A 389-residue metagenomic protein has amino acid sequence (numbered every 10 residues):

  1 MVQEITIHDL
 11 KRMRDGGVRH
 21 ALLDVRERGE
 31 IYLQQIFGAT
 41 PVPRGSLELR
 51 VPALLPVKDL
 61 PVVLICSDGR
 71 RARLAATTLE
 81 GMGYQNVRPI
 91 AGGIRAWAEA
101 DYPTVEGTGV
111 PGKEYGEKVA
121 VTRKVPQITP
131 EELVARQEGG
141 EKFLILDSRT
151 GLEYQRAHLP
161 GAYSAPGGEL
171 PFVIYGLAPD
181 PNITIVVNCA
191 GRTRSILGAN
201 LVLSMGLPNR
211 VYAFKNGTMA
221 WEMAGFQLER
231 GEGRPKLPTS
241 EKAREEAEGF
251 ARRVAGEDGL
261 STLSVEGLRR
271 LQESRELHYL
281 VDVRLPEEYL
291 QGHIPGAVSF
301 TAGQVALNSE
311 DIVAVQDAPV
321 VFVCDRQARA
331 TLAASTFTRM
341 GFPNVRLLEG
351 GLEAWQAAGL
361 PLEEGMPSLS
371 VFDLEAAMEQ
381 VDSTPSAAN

Functional and structural regions predicted by a protein language model:
M1-A21, V25-L144, S148-Y279, V283-N389: Rhodanese-like catalytic fold shared by cysteine-dependent sulfurtransferases and DSP/PTP-type phosphatases
